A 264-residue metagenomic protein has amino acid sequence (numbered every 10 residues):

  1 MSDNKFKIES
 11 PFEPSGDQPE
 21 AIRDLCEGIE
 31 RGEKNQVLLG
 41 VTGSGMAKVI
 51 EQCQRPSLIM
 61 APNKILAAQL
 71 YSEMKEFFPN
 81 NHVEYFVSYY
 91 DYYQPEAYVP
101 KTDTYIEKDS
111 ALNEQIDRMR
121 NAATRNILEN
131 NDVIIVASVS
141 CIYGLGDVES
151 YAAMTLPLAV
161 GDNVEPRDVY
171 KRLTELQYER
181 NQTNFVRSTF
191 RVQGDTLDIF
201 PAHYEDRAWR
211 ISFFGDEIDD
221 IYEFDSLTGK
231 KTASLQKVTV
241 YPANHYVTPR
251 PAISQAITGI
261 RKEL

Functional and structural regions predicted by a protein language model:
M1-L264: ASCE RecA-like P-loop NTPase motor cores that couple ATP hydrolysis to mechanical translocation on nucleic acids
